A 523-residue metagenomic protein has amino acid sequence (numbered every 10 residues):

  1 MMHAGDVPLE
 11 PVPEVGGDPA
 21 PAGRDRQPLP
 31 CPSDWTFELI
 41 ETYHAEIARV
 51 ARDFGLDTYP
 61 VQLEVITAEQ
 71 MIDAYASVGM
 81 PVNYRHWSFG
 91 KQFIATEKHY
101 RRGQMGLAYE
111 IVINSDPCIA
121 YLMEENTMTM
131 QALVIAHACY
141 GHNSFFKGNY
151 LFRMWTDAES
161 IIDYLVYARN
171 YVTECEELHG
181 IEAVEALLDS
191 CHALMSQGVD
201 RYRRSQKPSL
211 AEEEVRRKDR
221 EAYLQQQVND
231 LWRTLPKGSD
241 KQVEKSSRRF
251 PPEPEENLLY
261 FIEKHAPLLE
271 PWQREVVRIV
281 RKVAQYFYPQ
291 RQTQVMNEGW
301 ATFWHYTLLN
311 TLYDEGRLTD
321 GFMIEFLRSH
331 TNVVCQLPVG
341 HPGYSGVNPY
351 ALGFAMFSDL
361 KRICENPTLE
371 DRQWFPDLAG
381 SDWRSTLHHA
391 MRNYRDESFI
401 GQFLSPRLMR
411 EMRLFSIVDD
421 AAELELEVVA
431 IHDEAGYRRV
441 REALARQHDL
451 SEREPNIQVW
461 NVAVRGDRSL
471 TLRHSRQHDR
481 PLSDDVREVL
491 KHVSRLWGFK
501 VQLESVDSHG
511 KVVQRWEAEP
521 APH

Functional and structural regions predicted by a protein language model:
H3, V7-L9, P13, P21-G23 (+5 more regions): Auxiliary, metal-adjacent structural segments of Zn-dependent hydrolase domains
P32-I40, L122-E125, M154-D163, E244-R248 (+5 more regions): Fold-level signature of zinc-dependent metallopeptidase catalytic domains
N83, W87-N114, L165-Y223: N-terminal accessory alpha/beta regions
C118, E125, T129, F145 (+1 more regions): Non-catalytic terminal regions of proteins
C118-V134, P289-T293: Short pre-active-site segment immediately N-terminal to the catalytic Zn-binding motif
I135-S144, W300: Active-site His/Glu-centered metal-binding helix of metallohydrolases
F145-P208, E298, T302-G316, R328-V339: Post-HExxH zinc-binding segment in Zn-dependent metallohydrolases
S246-S345, P349-Y350, F354: Long, internal scaffold/assembly segments composed of regular secondary structure
